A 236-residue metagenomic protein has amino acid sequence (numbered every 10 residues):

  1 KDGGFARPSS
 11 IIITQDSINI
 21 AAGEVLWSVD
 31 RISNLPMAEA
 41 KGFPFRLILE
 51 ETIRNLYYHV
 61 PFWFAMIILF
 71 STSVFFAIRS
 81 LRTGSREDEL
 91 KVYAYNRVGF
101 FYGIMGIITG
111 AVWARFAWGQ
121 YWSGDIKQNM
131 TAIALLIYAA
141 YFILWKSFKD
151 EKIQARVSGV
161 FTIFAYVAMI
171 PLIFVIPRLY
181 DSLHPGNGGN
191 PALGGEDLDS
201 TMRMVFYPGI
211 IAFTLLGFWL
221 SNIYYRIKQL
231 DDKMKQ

Functional and structural regions predicted by a protein language model:
K1-Q236: Polytopic transmembrane helical bundles with strong interfacial aromatic enrichment
